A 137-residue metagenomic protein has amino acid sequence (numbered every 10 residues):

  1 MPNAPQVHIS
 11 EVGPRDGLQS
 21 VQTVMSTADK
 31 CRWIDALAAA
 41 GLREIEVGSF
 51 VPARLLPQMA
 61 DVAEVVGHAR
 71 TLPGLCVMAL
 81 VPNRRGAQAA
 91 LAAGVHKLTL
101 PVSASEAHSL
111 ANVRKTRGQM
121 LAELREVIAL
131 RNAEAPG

Functional and structural regions predicted by a protein language model:
N3-E11, K30-G48, A53-A60: N-terminal glycine-rich anion-binding loops that anchor highly charged ligand groups
A4-V7, G41-R43, T71-V77, G94-H96 (+1 more regions): Short, well-ordered coil/turn segments that N-cap beta-strands
I9-C31, L75-R84, S109-K115: Active-site mouth loops of central-metabolism enzymes
S10-V12, H96-A104: Non-cysteine beta-strand/loop elements that form the S-adenosyl-L-methionine
G17, L37, A90, L98: Conserved, mostly hydrophobic/aromatic
R43-H68, P101-T116: Glycine-rich, proline-tolerant flexible connector loops at the mouths of alpha/beta enzymes
L55-A79, R117-G137: Alpha-helix-loop-beta-strand connector modules within alpha/beta enzyme cores
P82-G94: Catalytic cores of alpha/beta
